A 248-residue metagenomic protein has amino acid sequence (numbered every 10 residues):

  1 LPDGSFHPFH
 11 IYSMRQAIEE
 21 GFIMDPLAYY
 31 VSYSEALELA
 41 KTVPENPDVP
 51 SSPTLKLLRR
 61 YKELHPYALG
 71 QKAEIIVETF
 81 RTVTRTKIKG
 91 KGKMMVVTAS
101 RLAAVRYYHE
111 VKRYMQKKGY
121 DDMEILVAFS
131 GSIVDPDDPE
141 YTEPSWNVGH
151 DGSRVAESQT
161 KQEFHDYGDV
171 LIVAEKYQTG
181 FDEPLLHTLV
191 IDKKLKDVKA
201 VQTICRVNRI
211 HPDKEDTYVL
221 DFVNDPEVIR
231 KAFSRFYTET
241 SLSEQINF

Functional and structural regions predicted by a protein language model:
L1-F248: RecA-like P-loop NTPase motor core of helicase/translocase proteins
